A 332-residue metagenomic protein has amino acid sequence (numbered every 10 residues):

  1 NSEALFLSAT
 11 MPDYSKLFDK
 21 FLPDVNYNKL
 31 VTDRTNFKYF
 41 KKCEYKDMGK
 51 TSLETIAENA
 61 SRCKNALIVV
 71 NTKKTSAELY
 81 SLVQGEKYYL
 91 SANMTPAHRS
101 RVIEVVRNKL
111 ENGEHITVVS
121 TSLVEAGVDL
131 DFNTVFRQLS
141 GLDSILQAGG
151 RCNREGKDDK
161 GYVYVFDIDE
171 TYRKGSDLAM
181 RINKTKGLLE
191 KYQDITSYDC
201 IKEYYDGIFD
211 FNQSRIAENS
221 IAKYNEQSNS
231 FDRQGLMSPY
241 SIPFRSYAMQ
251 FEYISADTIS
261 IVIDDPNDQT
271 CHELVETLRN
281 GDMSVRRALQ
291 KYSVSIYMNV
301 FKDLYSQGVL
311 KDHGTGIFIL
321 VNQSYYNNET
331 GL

Functional and structural regions predicted by a protein language model:
N1-F6, N65, E114-T117: Loop/turn-to-beta-strand initiation segments
N1-S2, S61, N108-G113, G127: Conserved catalytic network of the ASCE P-loop NTPase/AAA+ motor domain
S2-K20, D131-G161: Signature of the SF2 helicase/ATPase Hel1-core->accessory helical subdomain module
L7-M11, V70-K73, S120-L123, L139: A short beta-strand-to-loop transition that corresponds to the Sensor-1 phosphate-sensing loop of AAA+ P-loop ATPases
L7-S61: Interdomain hinge/linker at the junction between the two RecA-like core domains of SF2 helicases
L17-D24, V83, T134, M180-I182: Short secondary-structure boundary/capping segments
E54-C63, V69, K74, E78-S81 (+5 more regions): C-terminal helicase lobe and adjacent C-terminal extensions/tails of nucleic-acid helicase motors
L110-E125, R137: Conserved two-lobed SF2 helicase motor
